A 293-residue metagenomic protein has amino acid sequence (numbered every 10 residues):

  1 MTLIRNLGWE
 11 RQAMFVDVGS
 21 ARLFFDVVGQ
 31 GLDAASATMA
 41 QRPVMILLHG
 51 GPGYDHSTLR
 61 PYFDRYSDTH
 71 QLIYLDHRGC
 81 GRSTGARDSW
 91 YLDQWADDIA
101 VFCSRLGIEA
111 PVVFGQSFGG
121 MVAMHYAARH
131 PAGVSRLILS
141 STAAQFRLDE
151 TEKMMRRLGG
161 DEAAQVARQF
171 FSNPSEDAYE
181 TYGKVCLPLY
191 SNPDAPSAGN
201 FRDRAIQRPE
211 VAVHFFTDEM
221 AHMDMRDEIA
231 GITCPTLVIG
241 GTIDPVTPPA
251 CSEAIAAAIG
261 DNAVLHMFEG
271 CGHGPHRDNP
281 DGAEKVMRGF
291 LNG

Functional and structural regions predicted by a protein language model:
G19-D88, F102: Conserved HGGG/HGGXW glycine-rich cap/lid loop of the alpha/beta-hydrolase fold
D93-P111: Conserved acidic catalytic loop of the alpha/beta-hydrolase fold
S135-F170: Flexible "cap/lid" loop of the alpha/beta hydrolase fold
F171-E219, E228: Conserved alpha/beta-hydrolase catalytic His-Asp/Glu region
I232, V238-G240, D244: Short beta-strand/loop motif that positions the catalytic acidic residue of the alpha/beta-hydrolase fold
P245-C251: Conserved alpha/beta-hydrolase "acid-adjacent" motif
A256-G274: Catalytic histidine neighborhood in serine/cysteine hydrolases with alpha/beta-hydrolase-type architecture
C271-E284: Catalytic histidine-centered segment of alpha/beta-hydrolase-like enzymes
